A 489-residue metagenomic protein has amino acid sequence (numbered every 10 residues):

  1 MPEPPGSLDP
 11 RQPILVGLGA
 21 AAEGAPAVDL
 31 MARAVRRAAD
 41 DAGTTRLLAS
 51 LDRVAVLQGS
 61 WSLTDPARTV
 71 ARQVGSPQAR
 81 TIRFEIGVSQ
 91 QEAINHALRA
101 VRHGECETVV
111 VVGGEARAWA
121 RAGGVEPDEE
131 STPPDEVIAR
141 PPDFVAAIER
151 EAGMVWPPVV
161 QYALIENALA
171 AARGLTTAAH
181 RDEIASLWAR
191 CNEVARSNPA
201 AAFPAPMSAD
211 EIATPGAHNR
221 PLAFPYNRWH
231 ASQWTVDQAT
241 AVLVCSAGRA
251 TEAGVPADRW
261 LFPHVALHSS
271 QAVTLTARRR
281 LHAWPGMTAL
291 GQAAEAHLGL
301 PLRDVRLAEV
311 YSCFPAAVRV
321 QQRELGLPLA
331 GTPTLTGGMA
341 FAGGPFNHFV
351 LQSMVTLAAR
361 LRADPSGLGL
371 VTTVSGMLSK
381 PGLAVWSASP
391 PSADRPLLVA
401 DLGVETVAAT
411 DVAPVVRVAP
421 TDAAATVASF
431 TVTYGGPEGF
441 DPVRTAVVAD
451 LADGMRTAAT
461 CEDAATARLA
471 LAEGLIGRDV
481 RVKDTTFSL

Functional and structural regions predicted by a protein language model:
M1-F84, L98-C106, V110-R249, V255-A342 (+3 more regions): Conserved "HGTGT" condensation-loop signature of ketosynthase/thiolase-family condensing enzymes that catalyze
Q91-R99: Conserved phosphate-binding catalytic cores of ATP/NTP-utilizing and phosphoryl-transfer enzymes
A93, Q161-I165, S353: Internal, well-ordered alpha-helical segments in soluble enzyme and binding-protein domains
A342-V350: A conserved active-site cap/scaffold subdomain adjacent to cofactor or substrate pockets
T356-R362: Oxidoreductase and adenylate-handling cofactor-binding alpha/beta cores
S366-L370: Short, hydrophobic/aromatic-rich segments at coil-to-beta transitions
S379: Gly/Pro-rich active-site capping loops and adjacent beta-alpha segments that organize cofactor/substrate pockets
